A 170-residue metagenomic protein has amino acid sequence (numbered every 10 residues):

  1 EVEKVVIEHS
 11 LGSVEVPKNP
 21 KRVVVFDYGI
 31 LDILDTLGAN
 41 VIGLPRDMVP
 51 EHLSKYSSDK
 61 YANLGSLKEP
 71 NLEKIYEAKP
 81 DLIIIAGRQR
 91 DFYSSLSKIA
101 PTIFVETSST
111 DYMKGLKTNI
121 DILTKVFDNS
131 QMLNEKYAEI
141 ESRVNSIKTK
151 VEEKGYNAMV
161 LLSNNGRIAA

Functional and structural regions predicted by a protein language model:
E1-Y28, S130-M159: Bacterial Sec-exported substrate-binding components of ABC uptake systems
V6-L11, E15, L64-Y76: Early extracytoplasmic/lumenal segment of secretory-pathway proteins
P17-P20, D27, L31-D35, L72 (+6 more regions): Extracytoplasmic/secreted envelope proteins and their assembly/folding machinery, especially bacterial periplasmic
P20-K21, P80, V105-T110, I122-E135 (+1 more regions): Second-shell loop/turn segments in exported
D27-K74: A short, structured surface patch at a secondary-structure boundary
G29-D32, D47-P50, E69, L82 (+3 more regions): Solvent-exposed loop/turn segments at secondary-structure junctions within structured extracellular/periplasmic domains
K79-I85, P101: Proline-aspartate-enriched helix->loop->beta-strand connector
D91, V105-I122, G155-A170: Extracytoplasmic ligand-binding site segments that recognize negatively charged/polar headgroups
